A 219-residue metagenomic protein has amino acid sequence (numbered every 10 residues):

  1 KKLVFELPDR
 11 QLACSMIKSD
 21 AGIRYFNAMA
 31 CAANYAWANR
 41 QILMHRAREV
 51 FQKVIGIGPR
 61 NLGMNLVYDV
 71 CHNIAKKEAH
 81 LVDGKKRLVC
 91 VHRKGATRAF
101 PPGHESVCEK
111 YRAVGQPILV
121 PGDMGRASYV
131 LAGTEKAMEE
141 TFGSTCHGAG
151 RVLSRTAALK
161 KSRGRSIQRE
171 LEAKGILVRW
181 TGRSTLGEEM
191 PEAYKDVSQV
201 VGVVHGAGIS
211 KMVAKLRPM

Functional and structural regions predicted by a protein language model:
K1-M219: Domain-length cofactor-binding catalytic modules of enzymes
